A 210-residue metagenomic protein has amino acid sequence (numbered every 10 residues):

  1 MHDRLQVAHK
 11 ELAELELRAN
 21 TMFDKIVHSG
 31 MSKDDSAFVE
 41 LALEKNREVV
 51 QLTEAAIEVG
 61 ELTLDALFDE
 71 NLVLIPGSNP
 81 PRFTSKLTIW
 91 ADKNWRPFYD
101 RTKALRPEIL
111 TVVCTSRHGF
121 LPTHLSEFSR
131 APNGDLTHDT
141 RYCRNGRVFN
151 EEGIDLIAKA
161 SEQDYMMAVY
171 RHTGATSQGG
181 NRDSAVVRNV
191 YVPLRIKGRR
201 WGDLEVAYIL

Functional and structural regions predicted by a protein language model:
D3-L210: N-terminal membrane-sensor/transducer module of prokaryotic signaling receptors
